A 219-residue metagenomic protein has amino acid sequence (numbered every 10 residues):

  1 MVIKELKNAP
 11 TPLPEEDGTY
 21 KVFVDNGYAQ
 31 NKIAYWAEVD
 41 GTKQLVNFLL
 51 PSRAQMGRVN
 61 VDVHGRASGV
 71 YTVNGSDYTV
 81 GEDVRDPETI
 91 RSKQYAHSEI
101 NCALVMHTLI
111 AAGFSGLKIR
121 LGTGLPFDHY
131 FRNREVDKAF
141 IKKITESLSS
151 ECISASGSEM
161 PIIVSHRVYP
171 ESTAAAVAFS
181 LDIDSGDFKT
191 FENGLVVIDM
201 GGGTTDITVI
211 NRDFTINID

Functional and structural regions predicted by a protein language model:
M1-V197, F214-D219: Nucleotide/phosphate-binding catalytic cleft detector across ATP-hydrolyzing and phosphate-transferring enzymes
G201-D206: Ser/Thr-glycine-rich phosphate-binding loops at phosphate-binding pockets of nucleotides, nucleotide cofactors
